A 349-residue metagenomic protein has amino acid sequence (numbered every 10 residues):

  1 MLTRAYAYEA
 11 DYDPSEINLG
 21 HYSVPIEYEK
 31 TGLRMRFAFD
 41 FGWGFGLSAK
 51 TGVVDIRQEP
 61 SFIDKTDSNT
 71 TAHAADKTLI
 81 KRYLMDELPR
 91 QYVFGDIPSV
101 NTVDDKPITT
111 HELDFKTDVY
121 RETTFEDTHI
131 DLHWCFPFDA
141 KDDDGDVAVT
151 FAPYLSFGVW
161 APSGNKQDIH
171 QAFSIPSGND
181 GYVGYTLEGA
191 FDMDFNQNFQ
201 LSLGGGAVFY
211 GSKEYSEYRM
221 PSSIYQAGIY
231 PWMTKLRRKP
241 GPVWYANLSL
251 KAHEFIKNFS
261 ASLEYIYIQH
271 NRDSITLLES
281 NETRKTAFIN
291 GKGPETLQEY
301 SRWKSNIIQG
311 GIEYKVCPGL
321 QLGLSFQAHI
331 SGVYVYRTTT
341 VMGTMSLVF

Functional and structural regions predicted by a protein language model:
M1-D143, S249, E264, E279-R284 (+2 more regions): Transmembrane beta-barrel domains of Gram-negative outer membranes and organellar outer membranes
M1-T3, S61, N69-F94, S99-P107 (+2 more regions): Outer membrane beta-barrel transmembrane domains
N18-S23, D114-V119, Q171-G178, P231-R237 (+2 more regions): Extracellular loop and loop/strand-boundary signature of outer-membrane beta-barrel proteins
E27-L33, E122-T128, F151, N179-L187 (+4 more regions): Residues that define the transmembrane beta-barrel architecture of outer-membrane proteins
L33-F39, A49, I130-F136, F157 (+5 more regions): Residues on the lipid-exposed face of transmembrane beta-strands in outer-membrane beta-barrel proteins
A38-G44, P60, P137-L155, K166-D168 (+4 more regions): Short loop/turn motifs that connect adjacent beta-strands in outer-membrane beta-barrel proteins
A49-D55, P153-A161, L203-F209, A261-Q269 (+1 more regions): Transmembrane beta-barrel strands of outer-membrane/channel proteins
A148-K213: Loop-centered beta-sheet repeat module
